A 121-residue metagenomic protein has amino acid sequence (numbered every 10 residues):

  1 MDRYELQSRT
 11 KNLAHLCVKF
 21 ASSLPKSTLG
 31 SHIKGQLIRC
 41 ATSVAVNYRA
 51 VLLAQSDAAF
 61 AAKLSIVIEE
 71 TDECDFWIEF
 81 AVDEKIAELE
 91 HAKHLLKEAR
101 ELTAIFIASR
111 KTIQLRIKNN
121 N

Functional and structural regions predicted by a protein language model:
M1-N121: Short, C-terminally biased terminal segments at protein or domain edges
